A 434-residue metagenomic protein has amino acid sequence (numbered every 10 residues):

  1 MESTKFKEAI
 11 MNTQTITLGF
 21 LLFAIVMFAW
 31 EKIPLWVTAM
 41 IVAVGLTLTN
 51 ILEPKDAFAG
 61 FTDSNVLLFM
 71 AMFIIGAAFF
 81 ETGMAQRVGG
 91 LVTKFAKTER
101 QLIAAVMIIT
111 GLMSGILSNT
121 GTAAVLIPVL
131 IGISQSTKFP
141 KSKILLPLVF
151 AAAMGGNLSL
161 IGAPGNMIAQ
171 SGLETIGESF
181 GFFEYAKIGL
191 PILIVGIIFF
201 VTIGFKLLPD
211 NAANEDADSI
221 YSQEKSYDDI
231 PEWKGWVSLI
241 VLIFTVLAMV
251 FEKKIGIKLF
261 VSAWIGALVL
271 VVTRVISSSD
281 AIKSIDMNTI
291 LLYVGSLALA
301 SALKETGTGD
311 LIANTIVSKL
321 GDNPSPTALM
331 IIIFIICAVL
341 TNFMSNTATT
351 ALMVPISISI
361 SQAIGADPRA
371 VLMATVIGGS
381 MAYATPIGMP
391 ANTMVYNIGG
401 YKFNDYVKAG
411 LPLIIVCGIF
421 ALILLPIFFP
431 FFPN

Functional and structural regions predicted by a protein language model:
E2-M70, I74, K187-N314, M330 (+3 more regions): Hydrophobic transmembrane alpha-helices of multi-pass small-molecule transporters
I16, T137-F150, G156-I168, G172-D228 (+1 more regions): Juxtamembrane and boundary regions of transmembrane helices in multi-pass small-molecule transporters and channels
A24-I33, I109-S118, V149-I161, A248-K254 (+2 more regions): Transmembrane alpha-helix interface/packing and boundary motifs in multi-pass membrane proteins, characterized by
V37-V42, N119-L126, L146-P147, L158-G162 (+3 more regions): Hydrophobic alpha-helical membrane segments of integral membrane proteins
A39, M70, M107, L148-V149 (+5 more regions): Residue-level recognition of transmembrane alpha-helices in multi-pass small-molecule transporters/permeases
V44, L48-P140, S284-T289, Y293-I364: Membrane-embedded alpha-helical segments and adjacent helix-loop junctions characteristic of multi-pass solute
P54, R100, K141, F182 (+4 more regions): Alpha-helix N-cap/start motif
I176-S179, I358-R369, N434: Helix-coil boundary and interhelical linker segments in multi-pass alpha-helical membrane proteins
